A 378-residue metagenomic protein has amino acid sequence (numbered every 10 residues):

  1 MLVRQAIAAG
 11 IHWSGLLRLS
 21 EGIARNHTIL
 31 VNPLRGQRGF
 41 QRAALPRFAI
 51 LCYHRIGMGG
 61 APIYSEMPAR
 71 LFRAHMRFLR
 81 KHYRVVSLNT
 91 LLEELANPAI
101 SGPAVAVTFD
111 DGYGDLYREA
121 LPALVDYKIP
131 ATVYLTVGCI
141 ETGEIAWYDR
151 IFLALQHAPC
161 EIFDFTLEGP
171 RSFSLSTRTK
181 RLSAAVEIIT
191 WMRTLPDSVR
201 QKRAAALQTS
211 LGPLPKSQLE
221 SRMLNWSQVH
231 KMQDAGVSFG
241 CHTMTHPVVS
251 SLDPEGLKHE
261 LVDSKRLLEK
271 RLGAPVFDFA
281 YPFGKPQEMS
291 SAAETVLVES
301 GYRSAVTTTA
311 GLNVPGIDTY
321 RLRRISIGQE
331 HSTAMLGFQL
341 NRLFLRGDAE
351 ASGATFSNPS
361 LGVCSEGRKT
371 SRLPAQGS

Functional and structural regions predicted by a protein language model:
M1-T108, D115-Y117, A131, G143-L155 (+5 more regions): C-terminal active-site subregion of NodB/CE4 polysaccharide deacetylases
R38-L45, G143-A235: Extended, charge-rich helix/loop segments that form flexible, surface "patches" used to engage negatively charged
R80, L124-Y127, L224-G240: Acidic (Asp/Glu)-rich catalytic clusters
T108-F109, G240: Generic enzyme active-site microenvironment
Y113, V137-C139: Canonical radical SAM enzyme core domain
E119-V137: A short alpha/beta connector and helix-capping loop motif
Y134-T136, H242, T308: Generic beta-sheet signal
I140, C241-V248: Conserved radical SAM core fold
